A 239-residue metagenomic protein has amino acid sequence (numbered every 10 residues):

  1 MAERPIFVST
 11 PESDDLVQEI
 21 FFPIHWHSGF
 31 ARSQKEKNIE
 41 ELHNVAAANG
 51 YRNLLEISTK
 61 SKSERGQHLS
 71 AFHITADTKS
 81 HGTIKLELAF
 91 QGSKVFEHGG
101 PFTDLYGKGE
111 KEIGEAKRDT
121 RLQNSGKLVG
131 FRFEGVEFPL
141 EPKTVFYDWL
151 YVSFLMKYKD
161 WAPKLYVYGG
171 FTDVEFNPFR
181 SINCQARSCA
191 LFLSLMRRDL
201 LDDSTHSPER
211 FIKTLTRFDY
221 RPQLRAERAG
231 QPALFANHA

Functional and structural regions predicted by a protein language model:
M1-T59: Short, extreme N-terminal leader segments that mark the start of a protein/domain
N53-E56, G169, P208-K213, E227-A239: N-terminal intrinsically disordered, cationic/polar leader segments that include organellar targeting peptides
S61-G66: Short, solvent-exposed beta-strand/turn "edge" segments of beta-rich domains on protein surfaces
S70, G82-F154: A contiguous catalytic/ligand-binding core that recognizes phosphate-bearing ligands
F72-A76: Short beta-strand scaffold segments in enzyme catalytic cores
S125-K127, V152-D173, Q185-R187: A short mid-domain helix/strand-loop element embedded in enzyme catalytic domains that forms or borders the active-site
F131-K164, F192, L201-I212, A229-G230: Long, contiguous internal "core" modules enriched in hydrophobic/ aromatic residues
F179-F192: Active-site nucleophilic cysteine motif
